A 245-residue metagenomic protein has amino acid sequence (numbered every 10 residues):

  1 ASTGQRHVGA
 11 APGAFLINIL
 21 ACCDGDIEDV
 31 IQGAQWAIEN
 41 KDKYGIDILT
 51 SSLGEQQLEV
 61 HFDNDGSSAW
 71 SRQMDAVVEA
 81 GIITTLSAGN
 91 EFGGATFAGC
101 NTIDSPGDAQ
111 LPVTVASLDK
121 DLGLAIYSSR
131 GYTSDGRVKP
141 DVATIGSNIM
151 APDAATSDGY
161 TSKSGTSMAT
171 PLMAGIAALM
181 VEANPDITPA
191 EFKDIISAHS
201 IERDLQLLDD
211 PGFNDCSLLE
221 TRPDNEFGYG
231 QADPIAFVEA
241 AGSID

Functional and structural regions predicted by a protein language model:
A1-D29, D42-I48, E79-G81, D108-P112 (+4 more regions): Subtilisin-like serine protease catalytic core
A1-G4, I17-C23, L49, T144-R222: Hydrolase catalytic cores
V8-G9, F15-L20, G45-S52, A76-V78 (+8 more regions): Structural recognition of the beta-strand scaffold that forms the well-ordered cores of secreted hydrolase catalytic
C22-G25, G54-L58, N90-G94, L118-L122 (+4 more regions): Solvent-exposed loop/turn segments at secondary-structure junctions within structured extracellular/periplasmic domains
A37-N64, S87-A88: Short acidic, glycine-rich surface-loop motifs adjacent to enzyme active sites
G66-T84, S105: Catalytic-core regions built around general acid/base machinery
G89, P223-E226, G230-D245: Secreted peptidase-domain scaffold signal
I103-E182, D186, F227, Q231 (+1 more regions): Extracellular S/T/G-rich loop segment that most often corresponds to the catalytic His/Ser-adjacent loop
